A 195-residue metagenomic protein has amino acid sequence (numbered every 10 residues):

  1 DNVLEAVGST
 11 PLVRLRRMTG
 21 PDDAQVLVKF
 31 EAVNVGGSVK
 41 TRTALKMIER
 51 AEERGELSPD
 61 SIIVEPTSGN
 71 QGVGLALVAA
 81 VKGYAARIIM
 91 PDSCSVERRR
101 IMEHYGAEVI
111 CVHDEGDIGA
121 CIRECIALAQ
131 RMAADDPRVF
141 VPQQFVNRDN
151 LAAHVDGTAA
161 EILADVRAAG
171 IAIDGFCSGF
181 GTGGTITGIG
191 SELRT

Functional and structural regions predicted by a protein language model:
D1-T195: PLP-dependent amino-acid enzyme catalytic core
